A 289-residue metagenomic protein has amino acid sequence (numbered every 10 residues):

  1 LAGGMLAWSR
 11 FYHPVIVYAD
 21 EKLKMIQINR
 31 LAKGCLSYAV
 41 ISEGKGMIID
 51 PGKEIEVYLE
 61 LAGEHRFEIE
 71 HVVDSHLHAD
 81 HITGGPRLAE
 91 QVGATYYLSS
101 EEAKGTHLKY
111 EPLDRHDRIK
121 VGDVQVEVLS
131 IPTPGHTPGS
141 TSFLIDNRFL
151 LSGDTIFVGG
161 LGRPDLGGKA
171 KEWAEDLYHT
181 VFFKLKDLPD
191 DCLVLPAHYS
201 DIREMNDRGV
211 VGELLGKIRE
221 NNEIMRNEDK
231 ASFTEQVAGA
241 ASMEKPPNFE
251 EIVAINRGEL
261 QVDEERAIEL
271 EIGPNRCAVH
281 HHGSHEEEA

Functional and structural regions predicted by a protein language model:
L1-A7, S100: A short glycine-rich beta-strand->turn/loop micro-motif centered on a GG-aromatic cluster
G3-G4, K53, L77, Y199: Short beta->alpha linker loops
L6, K104, V158: Active-site loop signature of alpha/beta-hydrolase-fold enzymes
L6-Y18, H179-A289: Accessory terminal helices/loops
W8, A79, G105-T106, E204: Generic structural signal for helix capping and beta-alpha/helix-loop junctions
V15-E70, H107-P196, H280-E288: Catalytic core of the metallo-beta-lactamase
I55-Y97: Active-site metal-binding motif and surrounding structural segment of the metallo-beta-lactamase
L98-G105: Short, polar loop motifs at secondary-structure junctions
